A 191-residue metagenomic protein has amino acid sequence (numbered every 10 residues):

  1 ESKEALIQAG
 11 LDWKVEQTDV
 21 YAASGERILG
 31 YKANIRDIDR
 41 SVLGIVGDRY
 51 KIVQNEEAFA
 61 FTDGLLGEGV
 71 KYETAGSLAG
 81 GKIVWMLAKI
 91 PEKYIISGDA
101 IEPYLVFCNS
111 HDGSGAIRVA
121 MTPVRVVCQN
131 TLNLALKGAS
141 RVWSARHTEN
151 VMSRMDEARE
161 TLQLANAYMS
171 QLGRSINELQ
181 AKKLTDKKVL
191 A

Functional and structural regions predicted by a protein language model:
E1-F61, L65: Feature for intrinsically disordered/low-complexity regulatory segments and propeptides
A60, L66-A191: Intrinsic disorder/low-complexity polar-acidic segments
